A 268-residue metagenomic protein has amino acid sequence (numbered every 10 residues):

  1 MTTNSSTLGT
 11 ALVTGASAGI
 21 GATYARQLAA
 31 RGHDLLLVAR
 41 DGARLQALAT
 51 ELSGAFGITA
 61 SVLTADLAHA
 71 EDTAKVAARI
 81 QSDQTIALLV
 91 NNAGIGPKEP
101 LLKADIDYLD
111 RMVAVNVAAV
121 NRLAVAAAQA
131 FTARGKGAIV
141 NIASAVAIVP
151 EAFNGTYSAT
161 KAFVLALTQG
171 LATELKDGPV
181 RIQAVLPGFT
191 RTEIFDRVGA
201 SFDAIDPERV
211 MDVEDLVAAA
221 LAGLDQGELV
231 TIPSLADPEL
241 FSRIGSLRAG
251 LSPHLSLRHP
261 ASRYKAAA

Functional and structural regions predicted by a protein language model:
S17-A18: Conserved glycine-rich cofactor-binding loop
R31-L48: Conserved glycine-rich Rossmann-like NAD(P)H-binding loop of the short-chain dehydrogenase/reductase
N92-P97: Conserved NAD(P)H cofactor-binding loop of Rossmann-fold oxidoreductase domains
P100-L101, Y108-V113: Substrate-binding pocket helix/loop in short-chain dehydrogenase/reductase
A124, T160: Active-site helix of classical SDR
S144: Residue(s) in the substrate-gating loop at a strand-loop-helix junction that position the organic substrate next
A184, A200-L240: C-terminal helical subdomain
